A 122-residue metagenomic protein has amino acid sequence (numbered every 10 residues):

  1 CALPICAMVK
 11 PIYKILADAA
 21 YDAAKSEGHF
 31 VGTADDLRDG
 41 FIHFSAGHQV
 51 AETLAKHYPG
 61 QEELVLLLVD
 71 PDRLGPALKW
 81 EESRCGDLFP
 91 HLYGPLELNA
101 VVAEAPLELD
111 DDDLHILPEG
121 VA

Functional and structural regions predicted by a protein language model:
C1-L3: Short, small-residue-biased leader/transition segments that mark boundaries at the very start of proteins
V9-A122: Conserved, structured core segments of small domains
